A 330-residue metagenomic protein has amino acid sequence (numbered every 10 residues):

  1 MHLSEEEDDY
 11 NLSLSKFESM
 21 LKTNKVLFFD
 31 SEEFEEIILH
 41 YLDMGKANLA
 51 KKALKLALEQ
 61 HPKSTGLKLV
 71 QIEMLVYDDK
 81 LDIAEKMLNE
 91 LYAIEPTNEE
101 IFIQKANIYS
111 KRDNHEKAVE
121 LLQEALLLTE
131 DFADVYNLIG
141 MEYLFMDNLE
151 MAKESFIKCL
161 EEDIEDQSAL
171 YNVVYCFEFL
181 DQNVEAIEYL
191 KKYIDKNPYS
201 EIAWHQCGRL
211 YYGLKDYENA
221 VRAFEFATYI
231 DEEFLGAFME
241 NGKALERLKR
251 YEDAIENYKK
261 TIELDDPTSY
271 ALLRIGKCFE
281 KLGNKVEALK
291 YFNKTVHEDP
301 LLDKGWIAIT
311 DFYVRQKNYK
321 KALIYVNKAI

Functional and structural regions predicted by a protein language model:
D43, Y77, K111-R112, F145 (+6 more regions): Register position in tetratricopeptide repeats
A57, E90-L91, E124-A125, K158-C159 (+5 more regions): Canonical positions in the second alpha-helix
Q60, A93-E95, L128-T129, E162-D163 (+4 more regions): Structural marker of alpha-solenoid helical repeat scaffolds
